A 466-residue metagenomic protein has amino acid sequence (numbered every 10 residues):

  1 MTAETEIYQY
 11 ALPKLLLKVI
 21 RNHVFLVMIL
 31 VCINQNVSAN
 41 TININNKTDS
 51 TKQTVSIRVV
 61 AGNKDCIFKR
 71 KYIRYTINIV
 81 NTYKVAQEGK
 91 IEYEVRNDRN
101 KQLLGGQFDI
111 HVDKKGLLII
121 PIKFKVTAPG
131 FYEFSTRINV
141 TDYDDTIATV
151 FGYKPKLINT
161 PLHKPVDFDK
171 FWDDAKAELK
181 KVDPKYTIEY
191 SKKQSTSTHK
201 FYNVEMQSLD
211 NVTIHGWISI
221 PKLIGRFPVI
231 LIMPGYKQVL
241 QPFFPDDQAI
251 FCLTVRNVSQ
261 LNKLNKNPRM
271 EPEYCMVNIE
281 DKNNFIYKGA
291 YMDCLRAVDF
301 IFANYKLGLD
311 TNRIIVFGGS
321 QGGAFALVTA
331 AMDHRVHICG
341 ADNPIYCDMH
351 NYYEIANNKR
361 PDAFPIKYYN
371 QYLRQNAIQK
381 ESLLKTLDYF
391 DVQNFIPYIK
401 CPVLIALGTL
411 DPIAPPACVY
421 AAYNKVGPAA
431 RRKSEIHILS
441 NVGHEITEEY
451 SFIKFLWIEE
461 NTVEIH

Functional and structural regions predicted by a protein language model:
T41-T198: N-terminal targeting or regulatory segments adjacent to alpha/beta-hydrolase or S9 domains
P184-K222: N-terminal cap/lid segment of alpha/beta-hydrolase-fold proteins
R226-G235: Short beta-strand element of the alpha/beta-hydrolase
K237-L295: Cap/lid segment of the alpha/beta-hydrolase catalytic domain
M276-S320: Gly/Ser-rich "nucleophile elbow"/oxyanion-hole loop immediately N-terminal to the catalytic nucleophile in hydrolases
L327-N376: Hydrolase active-site cap/lid region
I399, I405-L407: Short beta-strand/loop motif that positions the catalytic acidic residue of the alpha/beta-hydrolase fold
I413, Y420-H466: C-terminal catalytic histidine-bearing segment of alpha/beta-hydrolase fold enzymes
